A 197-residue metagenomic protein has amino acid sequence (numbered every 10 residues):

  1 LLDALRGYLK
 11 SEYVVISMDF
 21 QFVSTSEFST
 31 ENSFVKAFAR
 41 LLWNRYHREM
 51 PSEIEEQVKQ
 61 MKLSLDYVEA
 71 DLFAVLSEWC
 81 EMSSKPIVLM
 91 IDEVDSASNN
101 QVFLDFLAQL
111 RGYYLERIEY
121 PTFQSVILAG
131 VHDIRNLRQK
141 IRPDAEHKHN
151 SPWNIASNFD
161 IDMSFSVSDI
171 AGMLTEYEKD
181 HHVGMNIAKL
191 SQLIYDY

Functional and structural regions predicted by a protein language model:
L1-L104, Q124, H132-I134: P-loop NTPase nucleotide-binding core
L5, P86, S96-Y197: The catalytic "switch" region of P-loop NTPases
